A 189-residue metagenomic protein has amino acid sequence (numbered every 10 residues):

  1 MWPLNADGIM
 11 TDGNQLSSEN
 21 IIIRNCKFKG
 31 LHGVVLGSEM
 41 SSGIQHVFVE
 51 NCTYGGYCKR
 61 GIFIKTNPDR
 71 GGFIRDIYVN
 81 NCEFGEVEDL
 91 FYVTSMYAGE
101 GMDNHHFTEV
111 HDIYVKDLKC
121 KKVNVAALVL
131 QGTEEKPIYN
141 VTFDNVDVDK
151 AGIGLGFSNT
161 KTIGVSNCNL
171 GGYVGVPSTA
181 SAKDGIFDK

Functional and structural regions predicted by a protein language model:
M1-K189: Extracellular/periplasmic carbohydrate-active domains that bind, remodel, or depolymerize complex polysaccharides
